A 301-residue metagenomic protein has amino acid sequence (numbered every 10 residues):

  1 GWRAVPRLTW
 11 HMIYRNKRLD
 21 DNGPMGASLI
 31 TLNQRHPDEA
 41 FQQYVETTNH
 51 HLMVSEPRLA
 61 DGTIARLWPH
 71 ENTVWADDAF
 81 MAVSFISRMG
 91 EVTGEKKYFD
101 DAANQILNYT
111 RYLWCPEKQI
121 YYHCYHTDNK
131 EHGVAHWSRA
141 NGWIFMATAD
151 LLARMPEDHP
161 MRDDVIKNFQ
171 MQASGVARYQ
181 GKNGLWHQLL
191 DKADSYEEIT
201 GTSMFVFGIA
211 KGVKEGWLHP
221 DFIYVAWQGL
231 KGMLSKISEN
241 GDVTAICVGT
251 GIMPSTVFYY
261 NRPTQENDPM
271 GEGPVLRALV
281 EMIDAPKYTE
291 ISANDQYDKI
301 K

Functional and structural regions predicted by a protein language model:
G1-G26, L32-Q43, K192, Y196-E197 (+1 more regions): CBM-like carbohydrate-recognition segments
G1-R15, Q43-T63, K96-Y122, I166-G184 (+2 more regions): Long, well-ordered core segments of solenoidal/helical folds
V5-H11, G62-W68, Y122-A135, G184-K192 (+1 more regions): Acidic/His metal-coordination segments adjacent to aromatic residues that form catalytic metal sites in metalloenzymes
W10-H11, R15-M81: Extracytoplasmic mature domains of secreted/periplasmic and thylakoid-lumen proteins
H36, M89-D100, L151-D163, G212-P220: Inter-helical turn/loop segments and adjacent helix faces that build the functional surface of alpha-helical bundle
V74-M81, G94, Y98-D101, G133-I144 (+3 more regions): Short, contiguous, pocket-lining structural segments that sit at or immediately flank catalytic/ligand-binding sites
F145-L190: Oxyanion-binding "anion nests"
